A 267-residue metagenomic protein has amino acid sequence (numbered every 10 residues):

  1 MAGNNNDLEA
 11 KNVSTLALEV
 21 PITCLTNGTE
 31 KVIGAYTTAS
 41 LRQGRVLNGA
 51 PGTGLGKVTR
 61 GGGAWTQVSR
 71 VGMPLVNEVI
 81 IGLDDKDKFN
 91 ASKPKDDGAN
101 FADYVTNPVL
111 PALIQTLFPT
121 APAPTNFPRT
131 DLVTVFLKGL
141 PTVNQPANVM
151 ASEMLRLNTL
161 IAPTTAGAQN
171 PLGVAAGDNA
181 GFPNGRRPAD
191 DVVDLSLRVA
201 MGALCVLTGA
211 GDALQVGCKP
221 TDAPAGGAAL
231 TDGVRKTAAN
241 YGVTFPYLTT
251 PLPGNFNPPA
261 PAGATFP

Functional and structural regions predicted by a protein language model:
M1-P267: Surface-exposed extracytoplasmic segments
